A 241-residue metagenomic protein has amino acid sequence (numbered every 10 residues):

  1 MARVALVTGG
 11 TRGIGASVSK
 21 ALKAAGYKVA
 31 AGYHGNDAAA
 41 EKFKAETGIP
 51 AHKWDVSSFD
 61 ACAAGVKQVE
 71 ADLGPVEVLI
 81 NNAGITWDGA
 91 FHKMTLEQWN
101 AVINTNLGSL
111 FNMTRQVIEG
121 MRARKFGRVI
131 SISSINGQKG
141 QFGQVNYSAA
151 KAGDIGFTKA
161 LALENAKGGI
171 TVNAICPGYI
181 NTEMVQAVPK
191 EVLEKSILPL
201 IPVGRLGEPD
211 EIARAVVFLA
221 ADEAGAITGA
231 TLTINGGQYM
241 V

Functional and structural regions predicted by a protein language model:
T11-R12: Conserved glycine-rich cofactor-binding loop
W54-A64, L96, D210-E211: The beta1-alpha1 cofactor-binding region of Rossmann-like NAD(H)/NADP(H)-dependent oxidoreductases
A90-F91, T95-I103, V185, I197: Substrate-binding pocket helix/loop in short-chain dehydrogenase/reductase
T114, A150, T158: Active-site helix of classical SDR
E119, L163-K167, G225: Alpha-helical segment proximal to the catalytic Tyr-Lys
S134: Residue(s) in the substrate-gating loop at a strand-loop-helix junction that position the organic substrate next
A166, T171, I227-G229, N235: Short, small/polar-rich loop/turn modules that mediate ligand/substrate recognition or access, typified
